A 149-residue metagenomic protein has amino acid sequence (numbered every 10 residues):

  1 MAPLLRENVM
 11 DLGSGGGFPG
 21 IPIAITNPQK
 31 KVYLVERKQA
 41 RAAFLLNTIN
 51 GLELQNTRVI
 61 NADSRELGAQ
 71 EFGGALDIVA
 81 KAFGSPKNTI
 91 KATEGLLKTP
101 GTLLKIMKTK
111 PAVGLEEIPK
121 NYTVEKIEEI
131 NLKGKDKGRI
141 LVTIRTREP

Functional and structural regions predicted by a protein language model:
M1-R6, T26, G68-F72: Glycine-rich helix-loop-beta junction characteristic of Rossmann-like nucleotide cofactor-binding loops
L5-G15: Conserved class I S-adenosyl-L-methionine
S14-G16, A82-F83: N-terminal glycine-rich "phosphate-gripper" loop used for MgATP/nucleotide binding and carboxylate activation
G16-Q29: Conserved SAM-binding loop of SAM-dependent methyltransferases across substrates and taxa, primarily the Class I
Q29-E148: S-adenosylmethionine
